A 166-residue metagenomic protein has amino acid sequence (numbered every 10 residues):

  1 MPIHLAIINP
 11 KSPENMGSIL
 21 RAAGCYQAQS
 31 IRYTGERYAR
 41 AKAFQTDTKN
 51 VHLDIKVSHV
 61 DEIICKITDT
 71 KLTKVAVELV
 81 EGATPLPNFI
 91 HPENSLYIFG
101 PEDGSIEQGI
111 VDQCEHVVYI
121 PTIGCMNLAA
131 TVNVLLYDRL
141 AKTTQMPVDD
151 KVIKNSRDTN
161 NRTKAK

Functional and structural regions predicted by a protein language model:
M1-E78, L140-K166: RNA substrate-binding interface of SAM-dependent RNA methyltransferases
E14-N15, T84, S105-I106, M126-N127: Residues that form or flank phosphate/diphosphate-binding pockets in enzymes that use nucleotide phosphates
G17-S18, G109, A130-T131: Generic recognition of short, well-ordered alpha-helical segments
C25, Q113-K151: Structured adenosyl-cofactor binding patch, chiefly the S-adenosyl-L-methionine
E36-Y38, P101-G104, P121-M126: Short, acidic/turn-prone active-site loops that include or flank metal/cofactor- and phosphate-binding residues
K42-T46, P87-F89, A130-T131: Short secondary-structure transition/capping segments
E62-I67, G82-A83, C125-N127: A short acidic, often aromatic-flanked loop/helix-cap motif at beta-alpha or helix-coil junctions that lines enzyme
V80-V118: Active-site/ligand-binding-proximal alpha/beta "capping" segment
